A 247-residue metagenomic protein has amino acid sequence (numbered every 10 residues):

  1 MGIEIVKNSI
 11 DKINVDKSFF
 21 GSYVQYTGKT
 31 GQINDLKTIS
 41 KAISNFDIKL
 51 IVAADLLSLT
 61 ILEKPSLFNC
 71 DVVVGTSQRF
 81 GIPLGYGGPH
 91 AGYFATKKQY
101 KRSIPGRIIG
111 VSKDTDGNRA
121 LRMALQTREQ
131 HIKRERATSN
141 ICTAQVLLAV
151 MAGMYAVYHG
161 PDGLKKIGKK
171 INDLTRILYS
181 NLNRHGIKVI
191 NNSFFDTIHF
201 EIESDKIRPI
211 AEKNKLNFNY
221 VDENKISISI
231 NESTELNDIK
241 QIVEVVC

Functional and structural regions predicted by a protein language model:
M1-A120, L182, F195, H199: Conserved PLP-enzyme active-site core in the AAT-like
E4-N8, I190, N219: General small-molecule cofactor/ligand-binding pocket signal
V24-Q25, M154-Y155, I226-S229: Short, hydrophobic beta-strand segments
G28, H159-P161, E232-T234: A generic structural motif
G31-N34, T38, N45, V52 (+9 more regions): Generic recognition of stable, solvent-exposed alpha-helical segments in well-folded globular domains
R79-N181, H185, I190-N192: Active-site C-terminal subdomain of aminotransferase-like
N172, H185-E212, I230-S233: Conserved PLP-binding catalytic core of the aspartate aminotransferase-like
R184, K206-I210, N217-C247: PLP-dependent enzyme catalytic core of the Aspartate aminotransferase-like
